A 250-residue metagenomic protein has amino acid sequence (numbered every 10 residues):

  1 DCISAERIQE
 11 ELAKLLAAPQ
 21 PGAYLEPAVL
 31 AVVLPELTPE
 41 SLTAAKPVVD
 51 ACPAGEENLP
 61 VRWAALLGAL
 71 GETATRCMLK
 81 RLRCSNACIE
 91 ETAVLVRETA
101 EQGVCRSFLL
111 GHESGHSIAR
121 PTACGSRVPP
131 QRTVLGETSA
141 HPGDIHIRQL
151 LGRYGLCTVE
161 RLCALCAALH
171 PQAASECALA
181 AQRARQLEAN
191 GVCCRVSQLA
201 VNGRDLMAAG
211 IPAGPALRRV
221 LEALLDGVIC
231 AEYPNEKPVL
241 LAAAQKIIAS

Functional and structural regions predicted by a protein language model:
D1-G111, E137-Q172, E176: Conserved, hydrophobic alpha-helical core segments of structured domains
C2, R62, A74, H116-I118 (+5 more regions): Hydrophobic alpha-helical context, especially transmembrane and signal-peptide helices
G115, A119-A123, P130-T133, T138-A140: Ala/Thr-enriched low-complexity intrinsically disordered regions
S117, D144-H146, K246: Generic short N-terminal amphipathic or hydrophobic helices
G125-V128, I248: Hydrophobic alpha-helical membrane context
L169-S250: Charged substrate- and nucleic-acid-binding regions of tRNA-handling and nucleotidyl-transfer enzymes, centered on
